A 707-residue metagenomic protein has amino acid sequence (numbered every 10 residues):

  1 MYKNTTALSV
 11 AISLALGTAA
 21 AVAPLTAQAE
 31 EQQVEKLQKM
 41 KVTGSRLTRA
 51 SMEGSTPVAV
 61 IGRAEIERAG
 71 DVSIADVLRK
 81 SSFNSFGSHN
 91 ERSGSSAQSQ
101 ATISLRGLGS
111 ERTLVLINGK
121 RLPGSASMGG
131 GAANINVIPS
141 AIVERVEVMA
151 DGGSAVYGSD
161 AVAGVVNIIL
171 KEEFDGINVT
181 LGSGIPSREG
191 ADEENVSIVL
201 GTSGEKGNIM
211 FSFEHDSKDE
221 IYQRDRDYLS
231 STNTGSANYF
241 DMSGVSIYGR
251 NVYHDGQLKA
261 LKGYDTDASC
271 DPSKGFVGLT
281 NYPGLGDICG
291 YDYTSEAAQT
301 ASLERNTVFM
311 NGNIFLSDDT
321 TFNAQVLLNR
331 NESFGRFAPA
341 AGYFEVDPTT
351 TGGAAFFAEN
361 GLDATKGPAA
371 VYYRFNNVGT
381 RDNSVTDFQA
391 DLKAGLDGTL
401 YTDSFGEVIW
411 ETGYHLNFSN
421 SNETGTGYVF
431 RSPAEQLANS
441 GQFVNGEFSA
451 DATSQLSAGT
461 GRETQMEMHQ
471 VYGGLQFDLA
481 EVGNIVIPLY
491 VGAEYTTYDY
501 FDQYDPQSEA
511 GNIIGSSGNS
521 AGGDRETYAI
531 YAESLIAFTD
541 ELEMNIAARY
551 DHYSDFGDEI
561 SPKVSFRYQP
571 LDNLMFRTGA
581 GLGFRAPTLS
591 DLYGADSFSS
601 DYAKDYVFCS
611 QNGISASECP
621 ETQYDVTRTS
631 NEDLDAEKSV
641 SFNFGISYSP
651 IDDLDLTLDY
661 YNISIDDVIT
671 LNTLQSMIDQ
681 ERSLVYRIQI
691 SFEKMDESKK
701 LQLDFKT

Functional and structural regions predicted by a protein language model:
M1-S81, S197, G201, K274 (+2 more regions): N-terminal Sec signal peptide and the immediately downstream disordered periplasmic leader that contains the TonB box
Q32-V34, E173-G176, E189, E205-K206 (+6 more regions): Short loop/turn motifs that connect adjacent beta-strands in outer-membrane beta-barrel proteins
V58, I66, L78, V143-E147 (+6 more regions): Non-catalytic regulatory/gating segments with a bias toward low-complexity or hydrophobic composition
I74-V77, A101-S104, N134-N136, D160-L181 (+1 more regions): N-terminal periplasmic accessory domains that precede and gate Gram-negative outer-membrane beta-barrel machines
A75-R121: Extracytoplasmic beta-strand/coil segments of soluble accessory domains associated with Gram-negative outer-membrane
R121-A150: Short acidic/polar hinge/loop motifs at secondary-structure boundaries that mediate gating or recognition
E147, F174-T202, Y291-T300: Short strand-turn segments of transmembrane beta-barrel domains in outer membranes, especially the first one or two
D225, S231-T234, T266-L303, F309 (+5 more regions): Surface-exposed, low-complexity loop segments enriched in small/polar and acidic residues
